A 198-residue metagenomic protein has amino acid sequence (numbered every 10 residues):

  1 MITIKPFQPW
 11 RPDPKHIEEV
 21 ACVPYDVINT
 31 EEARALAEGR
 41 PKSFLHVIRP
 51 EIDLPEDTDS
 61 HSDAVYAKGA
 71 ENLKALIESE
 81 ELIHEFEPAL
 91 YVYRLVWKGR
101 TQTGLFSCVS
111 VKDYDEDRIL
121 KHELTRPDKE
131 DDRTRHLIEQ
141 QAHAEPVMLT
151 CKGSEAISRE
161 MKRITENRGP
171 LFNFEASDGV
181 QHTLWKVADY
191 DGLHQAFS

Functional and structural regions predicted by a protein language model:
M1-F197: A cross-family signal for N-terminal binding/gating loops and helix N-caps that shape access to the active site
